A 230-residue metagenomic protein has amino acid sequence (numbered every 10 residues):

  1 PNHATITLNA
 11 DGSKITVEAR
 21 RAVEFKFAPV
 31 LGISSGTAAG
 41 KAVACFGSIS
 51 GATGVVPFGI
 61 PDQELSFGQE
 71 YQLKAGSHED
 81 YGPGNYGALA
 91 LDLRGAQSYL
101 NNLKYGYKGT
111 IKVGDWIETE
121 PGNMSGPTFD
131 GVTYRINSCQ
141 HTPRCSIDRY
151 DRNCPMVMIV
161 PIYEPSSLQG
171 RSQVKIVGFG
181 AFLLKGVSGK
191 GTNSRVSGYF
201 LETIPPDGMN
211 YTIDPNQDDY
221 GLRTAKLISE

Functional and structural regions predicted by a protein language model:
H3-T16, A28-E230: N-linked glycosylation sequons
A22-F27: Short, charged/polar, Gly/Pro-enriched secondary-structure boundary elements
